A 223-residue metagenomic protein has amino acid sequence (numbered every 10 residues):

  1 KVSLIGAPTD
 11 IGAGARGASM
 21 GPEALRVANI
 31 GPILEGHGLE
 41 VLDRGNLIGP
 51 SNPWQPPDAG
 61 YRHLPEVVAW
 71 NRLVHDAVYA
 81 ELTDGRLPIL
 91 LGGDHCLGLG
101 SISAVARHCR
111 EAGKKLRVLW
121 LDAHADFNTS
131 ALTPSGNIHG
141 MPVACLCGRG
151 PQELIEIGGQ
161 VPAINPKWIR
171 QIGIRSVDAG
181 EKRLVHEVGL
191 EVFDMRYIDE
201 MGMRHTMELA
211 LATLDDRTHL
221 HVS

Functional and structural regions predicted by a protein language model:
K1-V222: Conserved alpha-helical scaffold segments that buttress catalytic/binding sites
